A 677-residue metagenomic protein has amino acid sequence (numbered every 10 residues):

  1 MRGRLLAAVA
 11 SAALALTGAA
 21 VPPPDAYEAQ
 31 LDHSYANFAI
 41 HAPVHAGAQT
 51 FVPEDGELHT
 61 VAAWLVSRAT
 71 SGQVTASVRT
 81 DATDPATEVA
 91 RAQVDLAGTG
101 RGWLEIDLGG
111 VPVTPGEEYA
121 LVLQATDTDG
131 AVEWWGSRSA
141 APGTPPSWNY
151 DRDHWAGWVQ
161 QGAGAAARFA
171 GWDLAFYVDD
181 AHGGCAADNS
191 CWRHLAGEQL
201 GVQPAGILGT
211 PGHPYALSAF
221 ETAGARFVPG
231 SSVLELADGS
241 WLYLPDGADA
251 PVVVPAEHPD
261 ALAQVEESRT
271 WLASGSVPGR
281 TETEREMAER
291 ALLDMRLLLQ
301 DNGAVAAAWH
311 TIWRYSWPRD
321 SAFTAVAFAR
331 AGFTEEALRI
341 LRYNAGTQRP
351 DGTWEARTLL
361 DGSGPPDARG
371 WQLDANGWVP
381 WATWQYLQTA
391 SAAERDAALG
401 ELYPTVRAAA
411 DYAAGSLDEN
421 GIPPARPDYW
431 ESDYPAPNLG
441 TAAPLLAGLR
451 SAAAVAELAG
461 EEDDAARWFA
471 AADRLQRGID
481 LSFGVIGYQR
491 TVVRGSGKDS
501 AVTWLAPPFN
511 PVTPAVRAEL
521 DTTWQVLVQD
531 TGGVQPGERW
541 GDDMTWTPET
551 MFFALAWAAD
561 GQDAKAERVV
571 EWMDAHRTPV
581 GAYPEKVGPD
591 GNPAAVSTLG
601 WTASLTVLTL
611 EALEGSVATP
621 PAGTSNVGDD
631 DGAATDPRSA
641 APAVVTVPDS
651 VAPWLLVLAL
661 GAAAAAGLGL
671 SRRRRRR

Functional and structural regions predicted by a protein language model:
V21-D84, E88, Q93-G100, E105-E118 (+1 more regions): Beta-sheet-rich sandwich/jelly-roll-like modules and their strand-loop junctions
G183-S316, L338-R339, Y343, W354 (+2 more regions): Low-complexity, Ser/Thr/Pro/Gly-enriched N-terminal "stalk/linker" regions
F227-V253, A307-Y315, R357-G377, Q385 (+2 more regions): The feature captures the catalytic groove of carbohydrate-active enzymes
R314-E419, A442, L446, V596-E614: Aromatic-rich carbohydrate-recognition surfaces in CAZymes
T324, R369-Y386, R494-P514, E549-G628: C-terminal capping/lid segments that line or modulate ligand- or cofactor-binding pockets
G370, A436-A447, L458-A459, A465-M551 (+1 more regions): Extended ligand-binding clefts on enzyme/binding-domain cores
T624-P648: C-terminal low-complexity, Ser/Thr- and acidic/Pro-rich disordered "stalk" regions positioned immediately N-terminal
V657-R677: C-terminal membrane-anchoring or membrane-association module
